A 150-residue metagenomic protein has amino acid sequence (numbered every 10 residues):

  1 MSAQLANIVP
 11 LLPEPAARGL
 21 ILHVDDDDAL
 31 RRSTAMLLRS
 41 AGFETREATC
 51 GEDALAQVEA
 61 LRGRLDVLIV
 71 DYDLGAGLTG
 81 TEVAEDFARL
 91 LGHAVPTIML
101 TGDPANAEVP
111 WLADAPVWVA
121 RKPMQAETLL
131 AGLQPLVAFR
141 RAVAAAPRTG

Functional and structural regions predicted by a protein language model:
M1-L22, D28, A35, R64 (+3 more regions): Non-catalytic signal-transmission and effector/linker regions of two-component phosphorelay proteins
R32-S40: Charged docking surfaces used in two-component/phosphorelay signaling
S40-A41, L90: Conserved dinucleotide-binding and phosphotransfer motif residues
E47-V67: Acidic, metal-coordinating helix/loop segments flanking the phosphotransfer/catalytic sites of two-component signaling
D71-A88: Conserved phosphotransfer microenvironments
L74, D103-A107: Conserved phosphotransfer active-site motifs of two-component signaling proteins, especially the receiver
T79, N106-E108, T128: Alpha4-beta5-alpha5 switch/output surface of CheY-like receiver
I98-T101: Hydrophobic/aromatic residues positioned on beta-strands within the core alpha/beta folds
